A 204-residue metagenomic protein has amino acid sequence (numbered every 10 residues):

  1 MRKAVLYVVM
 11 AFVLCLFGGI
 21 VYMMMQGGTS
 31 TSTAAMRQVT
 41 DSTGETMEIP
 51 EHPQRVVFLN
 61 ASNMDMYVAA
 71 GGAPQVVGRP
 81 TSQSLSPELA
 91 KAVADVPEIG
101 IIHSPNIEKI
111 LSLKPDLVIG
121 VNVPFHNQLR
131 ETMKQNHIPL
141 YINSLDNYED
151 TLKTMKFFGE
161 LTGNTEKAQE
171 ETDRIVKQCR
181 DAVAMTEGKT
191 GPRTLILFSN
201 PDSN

Functional and structural regions predicted by a protein language model:
R2-M64, E166-L197: Bacterial Sec-exported substrate-binding components of ABC uptake systems
G18, T43, V77, F158 (+1 more regions): Short glycine-rich loop/turn motifs that provide flexible caps or phosphate-binding loops at active sites
M25, Q128-S203: Extracytoplasmic substrate-binding proteins
S32-M36, Y67-V76, T151-L152: Short low-complexity stretches enriched in small and charged residues
A34, S42-G44, E51-Q54, A61 (+9 more regions): Extracytoplasmic
R55-L113, L117-V123: A short, structured surface patch at a secondary-structure boundary
